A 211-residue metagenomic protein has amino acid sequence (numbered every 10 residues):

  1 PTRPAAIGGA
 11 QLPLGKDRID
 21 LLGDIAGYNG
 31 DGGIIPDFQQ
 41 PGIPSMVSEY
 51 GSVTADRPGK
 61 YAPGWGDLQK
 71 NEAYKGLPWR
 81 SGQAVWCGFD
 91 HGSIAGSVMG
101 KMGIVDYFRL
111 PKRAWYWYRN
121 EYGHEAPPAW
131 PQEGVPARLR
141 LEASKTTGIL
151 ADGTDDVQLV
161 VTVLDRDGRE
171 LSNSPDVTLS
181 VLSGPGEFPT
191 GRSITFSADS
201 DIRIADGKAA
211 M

Functional and structural regions predicted by a protein language model:
P1-A10, K16-G23, G27, G32-N173 (+1 more regions): Substrate-binding clefts and catalytic carboxylate motifs of secreted carbohydrate-active enzymes
T146-G148, S183-D206: Low-complexity "stalk/linker" and mucin-like segments enriched in Ser/Thr/Pro/Ala/Gly
G207-M211: Short strand-edge motifs at loop-to-beta-strand transitions and within beta-strands of extracellular beta-rich domains
